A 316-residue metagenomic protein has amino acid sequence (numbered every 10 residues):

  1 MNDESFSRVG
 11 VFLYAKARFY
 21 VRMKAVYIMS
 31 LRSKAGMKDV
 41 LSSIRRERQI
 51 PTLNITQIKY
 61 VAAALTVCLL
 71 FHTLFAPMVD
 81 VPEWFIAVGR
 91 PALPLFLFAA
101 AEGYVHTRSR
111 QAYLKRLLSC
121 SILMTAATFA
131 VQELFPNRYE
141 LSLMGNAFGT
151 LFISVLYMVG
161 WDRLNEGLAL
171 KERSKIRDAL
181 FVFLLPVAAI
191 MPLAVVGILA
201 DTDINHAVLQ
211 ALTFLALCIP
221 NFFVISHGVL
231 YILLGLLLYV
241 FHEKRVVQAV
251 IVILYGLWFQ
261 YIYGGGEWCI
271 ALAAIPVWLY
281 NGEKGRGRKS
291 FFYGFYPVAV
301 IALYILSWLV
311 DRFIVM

Functional and structural regions predicted by a protein language model:
M1, S5-R8, F12-M316: Alpha-helical transmembrane segments and their immediate juxtamembrane cytosolic regions
